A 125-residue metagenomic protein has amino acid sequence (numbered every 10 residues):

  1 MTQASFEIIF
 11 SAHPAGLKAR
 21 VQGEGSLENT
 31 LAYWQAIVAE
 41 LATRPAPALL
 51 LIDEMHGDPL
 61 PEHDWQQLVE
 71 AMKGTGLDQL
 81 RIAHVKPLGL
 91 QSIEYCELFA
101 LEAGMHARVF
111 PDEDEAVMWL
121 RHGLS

Functional and structural regions predicted by a protein language model:
M1-S125: Amphipathic, Lys/Arg-enriched alpha-helical "gate/interface" segment within cytosolic domains that mediates
